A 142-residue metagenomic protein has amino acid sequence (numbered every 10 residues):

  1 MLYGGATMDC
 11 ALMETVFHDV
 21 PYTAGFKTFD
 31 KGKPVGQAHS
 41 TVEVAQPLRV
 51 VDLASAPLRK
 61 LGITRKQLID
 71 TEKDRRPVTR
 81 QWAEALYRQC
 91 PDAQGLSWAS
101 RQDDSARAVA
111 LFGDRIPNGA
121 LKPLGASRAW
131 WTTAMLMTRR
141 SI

Functional and structural regions predicted by a protein language model:
M1-T23: Extended catalytic/binding region for NAD+/ADP-ribose chemistry, centered on the ART fold
P21-I142: Active-site and NAD+-binding cores of ADP-ribose-processing enzymes
